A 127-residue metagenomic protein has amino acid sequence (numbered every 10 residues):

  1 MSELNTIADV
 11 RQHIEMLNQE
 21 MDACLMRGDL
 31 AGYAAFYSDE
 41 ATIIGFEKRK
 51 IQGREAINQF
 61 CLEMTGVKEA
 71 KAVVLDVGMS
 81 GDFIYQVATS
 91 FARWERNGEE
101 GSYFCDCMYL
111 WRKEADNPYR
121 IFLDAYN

Functional and structural regions predicted by a protein language model:
S2-A35, T42-N127: A beta-strand edge to alpha-helix "cap/lid" segment located at domain peripheries
